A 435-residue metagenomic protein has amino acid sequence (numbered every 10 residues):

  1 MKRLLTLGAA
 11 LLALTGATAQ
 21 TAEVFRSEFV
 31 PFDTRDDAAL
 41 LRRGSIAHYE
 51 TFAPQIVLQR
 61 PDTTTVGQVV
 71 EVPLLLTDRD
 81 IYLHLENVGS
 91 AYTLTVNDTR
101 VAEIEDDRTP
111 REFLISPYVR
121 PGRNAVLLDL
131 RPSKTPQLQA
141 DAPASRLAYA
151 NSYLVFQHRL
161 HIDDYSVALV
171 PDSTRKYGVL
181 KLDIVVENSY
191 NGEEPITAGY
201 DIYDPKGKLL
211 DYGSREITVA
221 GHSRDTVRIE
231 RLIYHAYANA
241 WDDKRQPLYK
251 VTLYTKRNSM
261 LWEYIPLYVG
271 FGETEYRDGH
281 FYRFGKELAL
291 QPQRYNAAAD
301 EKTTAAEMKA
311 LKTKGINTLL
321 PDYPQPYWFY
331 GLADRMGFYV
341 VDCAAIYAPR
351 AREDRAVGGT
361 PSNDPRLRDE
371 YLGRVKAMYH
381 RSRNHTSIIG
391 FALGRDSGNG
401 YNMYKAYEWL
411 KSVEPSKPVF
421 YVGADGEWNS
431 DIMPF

Functional and structural regions predicted by a protein language model:
M1-A10, A19-Y327, G331-G337, I389-G390 (+2 more regions): Secreted/periplasmic carbohydrate-active enzymes, especially glycoside hydrolases
L14-G16: N-terminal signal peptide c-region/cleavage motif recognized by signal peptidases
T318-F435: Substrate-binding/catalytic cleft of secreted carbohydrate-active enzymes, primarily glycoside hydrolases
